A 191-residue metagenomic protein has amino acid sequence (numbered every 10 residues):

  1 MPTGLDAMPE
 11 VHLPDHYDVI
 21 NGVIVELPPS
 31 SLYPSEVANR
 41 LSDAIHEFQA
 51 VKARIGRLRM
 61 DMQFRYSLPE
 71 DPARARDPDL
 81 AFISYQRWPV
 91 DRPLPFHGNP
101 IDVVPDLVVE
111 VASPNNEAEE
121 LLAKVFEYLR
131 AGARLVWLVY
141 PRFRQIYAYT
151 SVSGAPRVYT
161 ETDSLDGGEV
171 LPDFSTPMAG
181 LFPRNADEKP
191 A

Functional and structural regions predicted by a protein language model:
M1-A191: Gly/Pro/Ser/Thr-rich low-complexity, intrinsically disordered segments predominantly at protein N-termini
